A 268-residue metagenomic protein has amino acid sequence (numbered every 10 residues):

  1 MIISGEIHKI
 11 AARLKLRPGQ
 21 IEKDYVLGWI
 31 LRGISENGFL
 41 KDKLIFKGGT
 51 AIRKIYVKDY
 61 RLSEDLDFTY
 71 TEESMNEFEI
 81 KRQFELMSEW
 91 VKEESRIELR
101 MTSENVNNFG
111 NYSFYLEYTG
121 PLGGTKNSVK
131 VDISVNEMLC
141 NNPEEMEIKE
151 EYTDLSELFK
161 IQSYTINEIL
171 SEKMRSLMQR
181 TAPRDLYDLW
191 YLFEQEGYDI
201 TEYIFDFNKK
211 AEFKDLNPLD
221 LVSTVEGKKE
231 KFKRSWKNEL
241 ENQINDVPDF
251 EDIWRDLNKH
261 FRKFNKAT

Functional and structural regions predicted by a protein language model:
M1-L44, K54-L66, Y70-T268: Structured mid-to-C-terminal alpha-helical surface segments
F46-T50: Glycine-rich beta-strand-to-loop/alpha-helix junction loops that act as flexible
